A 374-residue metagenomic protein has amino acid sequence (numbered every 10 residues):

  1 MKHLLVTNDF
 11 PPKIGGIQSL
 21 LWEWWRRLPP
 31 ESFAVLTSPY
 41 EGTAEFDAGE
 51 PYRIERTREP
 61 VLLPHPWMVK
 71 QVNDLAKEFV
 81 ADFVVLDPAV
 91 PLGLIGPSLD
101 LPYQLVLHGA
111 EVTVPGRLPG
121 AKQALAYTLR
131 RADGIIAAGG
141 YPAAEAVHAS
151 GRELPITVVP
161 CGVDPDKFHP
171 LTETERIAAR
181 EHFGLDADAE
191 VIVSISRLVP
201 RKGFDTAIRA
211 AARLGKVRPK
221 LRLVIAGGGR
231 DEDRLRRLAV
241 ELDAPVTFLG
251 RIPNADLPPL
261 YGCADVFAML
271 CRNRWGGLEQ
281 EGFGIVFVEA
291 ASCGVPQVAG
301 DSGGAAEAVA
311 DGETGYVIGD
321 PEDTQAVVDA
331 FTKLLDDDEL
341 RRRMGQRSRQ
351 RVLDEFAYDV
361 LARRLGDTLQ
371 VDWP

Functional and structural regions predicted by a protein language model:
M1-G42: N-terminal subdomain of nucleotide-sugar transferases
L4, D186-K202, I208-A212: Conserved donor-binding/catalytic core segment of Leloir-type glycosyltransferases
P39, Y141, G162: Carbohydrate-associated surface elements
L86-L92, L107: Short His-centered aromatic/hydrophobic patch
A178-E181, K333, L340-D354, L361-D367: A short, well-ordered alpha-helix in the C-terminal region of glycosyltransferases
D233, A306-T332, E339-R343: Change "using UDP/GDP/dTDP sugars" to "using nucleotide sugars
D233-P258, V266: Nucleotide-activated donor-binding/catalytic signature segment of Leloir-type glycosyltransferases, i.e., the conserved
G262-Q280, V295: Acidic donor-binding loop of glycosyltransferase active sites
